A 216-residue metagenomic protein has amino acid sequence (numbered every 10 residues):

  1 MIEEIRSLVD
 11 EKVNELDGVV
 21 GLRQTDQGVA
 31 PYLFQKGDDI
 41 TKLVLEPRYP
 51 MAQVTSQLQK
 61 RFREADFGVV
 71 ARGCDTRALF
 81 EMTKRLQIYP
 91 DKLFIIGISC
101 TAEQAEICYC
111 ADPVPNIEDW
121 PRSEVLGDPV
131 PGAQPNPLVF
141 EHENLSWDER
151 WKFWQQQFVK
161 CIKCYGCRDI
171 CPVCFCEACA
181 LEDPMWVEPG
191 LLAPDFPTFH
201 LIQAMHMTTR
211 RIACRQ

Functional and structural regions predicted by a protein language model:
M1-K160, R168-E177: Iron-sulfur-associated redox domains of electron-transfer enzymes in respiratory and anaerobic energy metabolism
L138-F158, C176-Q216: Ferredoxin-type iron-sulfur electron-transfer modules in oxidoreductases and energy-metabolism complexes
